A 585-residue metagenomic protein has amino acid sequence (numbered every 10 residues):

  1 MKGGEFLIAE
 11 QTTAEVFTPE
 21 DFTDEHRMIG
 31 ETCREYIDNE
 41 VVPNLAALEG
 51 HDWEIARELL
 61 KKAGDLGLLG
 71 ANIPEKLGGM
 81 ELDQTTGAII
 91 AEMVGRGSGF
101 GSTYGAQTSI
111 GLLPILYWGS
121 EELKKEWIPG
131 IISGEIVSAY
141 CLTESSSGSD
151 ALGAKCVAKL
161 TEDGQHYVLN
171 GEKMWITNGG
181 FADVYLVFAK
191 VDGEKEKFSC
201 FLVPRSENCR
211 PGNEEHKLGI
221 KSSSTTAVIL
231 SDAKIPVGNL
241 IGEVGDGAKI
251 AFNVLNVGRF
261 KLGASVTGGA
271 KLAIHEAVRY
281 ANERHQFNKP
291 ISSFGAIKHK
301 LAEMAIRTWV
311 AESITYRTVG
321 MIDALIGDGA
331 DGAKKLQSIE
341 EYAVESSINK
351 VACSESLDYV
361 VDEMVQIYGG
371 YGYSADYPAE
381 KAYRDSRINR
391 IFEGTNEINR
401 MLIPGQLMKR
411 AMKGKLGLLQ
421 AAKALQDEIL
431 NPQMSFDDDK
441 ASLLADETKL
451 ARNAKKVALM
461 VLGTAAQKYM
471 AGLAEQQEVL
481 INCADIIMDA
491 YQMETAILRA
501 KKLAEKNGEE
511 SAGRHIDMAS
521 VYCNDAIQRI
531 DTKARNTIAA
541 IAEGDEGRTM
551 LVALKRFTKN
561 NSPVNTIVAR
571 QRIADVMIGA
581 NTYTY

Functional and structural regions predicted by a protein language model:
M1-R96, G101, A106, W118-L123 (+6 more regions): Alpha-helical interface subdomain recognition
G67, I90-G95, A189-K190, V203-N208 (+1 more regions): Short Ser/Thr-interspersed hydrophobic loop/turn segments at strand-loop and sheet-helix junctions that line or gate
G134-L142: A short, Trp-centered hydrophobic/proline-enriched beta-strand micro-motif
S147-G148, M174-G180, I388-E393: Glycine-rich phosphate/pyrophosphate-binding beta-alpha loops
C156-L160: A structural signal for short hydrophobic beta-strand segments in well-ordered beta-sheet cores
Q165-P211: A short core secondary-structure module
N208-P236: Flexible, small-/acidic-enriched active-site or ligand-binding loops
D232-I250: Long, acidic (Asp/Glu-rich), low-complexity accessory segments flanking structured domains
